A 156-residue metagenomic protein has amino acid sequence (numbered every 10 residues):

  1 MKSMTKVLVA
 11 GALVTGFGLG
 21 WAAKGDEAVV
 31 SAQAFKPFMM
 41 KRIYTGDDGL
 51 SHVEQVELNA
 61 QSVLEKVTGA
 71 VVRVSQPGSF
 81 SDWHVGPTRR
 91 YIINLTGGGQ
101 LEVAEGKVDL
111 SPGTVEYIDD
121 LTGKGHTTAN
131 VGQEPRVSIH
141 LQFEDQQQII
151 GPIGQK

Functional and structural regions predicted by a protein language model:
M1-V9: Bacterial N-terminal signal peptides that target proteins for export
A10-G20: Hydrophobic membrane-insertion alpha-helices, especially the h-region of bacterial N-terminal signal peptides
A28-T45: Short acidic, Pro/Gly- and aromatic-enriched capping/linker segments at domain boundaries
T45, E57-A60, T68-G86, D119-G123: Conserved short histidine dyad/triad with adjacent acidic residue
H84-L101, Q142: Short, conserved beta-strand element in jelly-roll/cupin
A104-T122: Short acidic-glycine-tyrosine-enriched beta hairpin
K107, L121-Q147: Ligand-binding loop in jelly-roll beta-barrel domains
